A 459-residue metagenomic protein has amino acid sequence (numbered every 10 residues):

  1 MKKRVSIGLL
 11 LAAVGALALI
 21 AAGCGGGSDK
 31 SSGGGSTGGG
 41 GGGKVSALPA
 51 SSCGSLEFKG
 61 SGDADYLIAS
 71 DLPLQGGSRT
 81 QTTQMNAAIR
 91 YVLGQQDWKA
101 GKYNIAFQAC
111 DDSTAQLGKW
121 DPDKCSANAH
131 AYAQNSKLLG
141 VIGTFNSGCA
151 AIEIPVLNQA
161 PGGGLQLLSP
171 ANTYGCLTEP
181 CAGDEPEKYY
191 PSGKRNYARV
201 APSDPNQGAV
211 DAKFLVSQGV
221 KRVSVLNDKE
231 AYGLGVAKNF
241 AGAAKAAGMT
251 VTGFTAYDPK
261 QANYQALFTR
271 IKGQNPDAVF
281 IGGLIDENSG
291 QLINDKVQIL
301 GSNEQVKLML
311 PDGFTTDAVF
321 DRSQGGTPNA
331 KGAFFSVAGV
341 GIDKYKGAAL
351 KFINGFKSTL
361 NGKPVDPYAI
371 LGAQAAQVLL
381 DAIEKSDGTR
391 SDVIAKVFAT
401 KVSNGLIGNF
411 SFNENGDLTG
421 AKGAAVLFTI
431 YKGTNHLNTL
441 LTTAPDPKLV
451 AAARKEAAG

Functional and structural regions predicted by a protein language model:
M1-A22: Sec-dependent bacterial lipoprotein signal peptides
A21-S36: Bacterial lipoprotein signal-peptidase II cleavage site
S28, T80-M85, W98-E187, Y257-A262 (+2 more regions): Beta-alpha junction/loop-to-helix N-cap segments that form part of ligand/metal-binding clefts
V45-R90, D112-P122, N146, L226-L234 (+2 more regions): Extracytoplasmic "Venus flytrap"
L48-G54, L138-F254, K307-K331: Extracytoplasmic ligand/sensor domains, especially the bilobed periplasmic-binding protein
E57, Y66, N86-A109, K245-M249: Signal peptide-proximal N-terminal region of secreted/periplasmic/extracellular or secretory-lumen proteins
I293-A373, T429, N435-A457: Extracellular/periplasmic periplasmic-binding protein-like sensory domains
G355-I370, L380-L440, K455-G459: Segments of small-molecule ligand-sensing domains
